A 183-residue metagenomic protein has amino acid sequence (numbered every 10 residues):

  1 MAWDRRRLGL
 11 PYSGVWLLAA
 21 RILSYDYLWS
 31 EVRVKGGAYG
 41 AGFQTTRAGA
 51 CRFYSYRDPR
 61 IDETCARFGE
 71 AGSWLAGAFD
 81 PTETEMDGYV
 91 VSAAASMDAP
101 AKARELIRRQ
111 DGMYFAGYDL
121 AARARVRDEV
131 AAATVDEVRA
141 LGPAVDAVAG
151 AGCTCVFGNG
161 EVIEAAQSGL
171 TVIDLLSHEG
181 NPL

Functional and structural regions predicted by a protein language model:
M1-R33, L175-L183: His/Glu-based metal-binding/catalytic segments typifying zinc-dependent metallopeptidases
A2-R5, G36, F43-T45, R52-R57 (+2 more regions): Active-site proximal loops enriched in glycine and acidic residues that flank catalytic Cys/His/Asp and coordinate
G9-S13, I61-A66, I163-A166: Short, conserved charged micro-motifs
S13-G14, G49-Y54, R123: Glycine- and acidic
V34-G40, D136-R139: Short amphipathic beta-strand starts and helix->beta connectors
F43-A103: M16/insulysin-pitrilysin zinc metalloprotease superfamily fold
V90, A94-L183: C-terminal regions of mature proteins
